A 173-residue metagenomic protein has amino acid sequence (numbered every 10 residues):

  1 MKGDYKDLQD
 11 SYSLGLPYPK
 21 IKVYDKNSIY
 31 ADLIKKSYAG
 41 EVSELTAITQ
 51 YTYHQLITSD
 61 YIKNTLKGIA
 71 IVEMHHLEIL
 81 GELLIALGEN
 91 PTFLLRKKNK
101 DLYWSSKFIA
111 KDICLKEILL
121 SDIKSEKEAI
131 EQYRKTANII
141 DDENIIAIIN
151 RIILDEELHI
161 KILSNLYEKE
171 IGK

Functional and structural regions predicted by a protein language model:
M1-K173: Non-heme di-metal
